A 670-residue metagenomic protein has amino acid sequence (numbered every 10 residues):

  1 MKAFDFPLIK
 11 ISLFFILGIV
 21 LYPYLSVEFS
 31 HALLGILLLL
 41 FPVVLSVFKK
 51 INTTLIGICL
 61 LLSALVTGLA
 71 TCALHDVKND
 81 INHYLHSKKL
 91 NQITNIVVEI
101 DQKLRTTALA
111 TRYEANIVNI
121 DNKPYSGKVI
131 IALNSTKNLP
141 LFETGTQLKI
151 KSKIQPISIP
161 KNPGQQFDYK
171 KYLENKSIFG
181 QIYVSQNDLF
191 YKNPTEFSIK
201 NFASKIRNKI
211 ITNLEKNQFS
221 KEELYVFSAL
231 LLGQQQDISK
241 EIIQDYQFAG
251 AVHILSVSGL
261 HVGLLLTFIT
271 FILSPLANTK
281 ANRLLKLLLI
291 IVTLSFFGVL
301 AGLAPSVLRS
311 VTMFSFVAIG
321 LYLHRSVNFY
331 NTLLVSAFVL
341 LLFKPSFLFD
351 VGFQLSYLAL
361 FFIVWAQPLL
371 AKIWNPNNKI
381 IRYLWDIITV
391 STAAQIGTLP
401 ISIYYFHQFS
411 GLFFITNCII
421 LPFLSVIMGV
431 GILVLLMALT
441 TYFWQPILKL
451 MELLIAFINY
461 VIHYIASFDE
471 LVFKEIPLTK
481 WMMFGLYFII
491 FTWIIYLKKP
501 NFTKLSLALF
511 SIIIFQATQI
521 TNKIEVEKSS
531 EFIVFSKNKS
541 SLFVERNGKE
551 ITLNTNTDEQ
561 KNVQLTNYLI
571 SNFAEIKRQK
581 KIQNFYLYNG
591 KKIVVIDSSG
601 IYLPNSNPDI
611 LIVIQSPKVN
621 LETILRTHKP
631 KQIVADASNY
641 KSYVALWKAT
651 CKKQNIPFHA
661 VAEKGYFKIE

Functional and structural regions predicted by a protein language model:
M1-Y24, G320, L424, G429-Y464: Hydrophobic alpha-helical segments
M1-Y84, I93, R309: N-terminal leader/targeting segments
K2, T53-H253, R578-K581, T623 (+3 more regions): Membrane-interface helix/helix-cap signal primarily in integral membrane proteins
F6, K10, F14, G18 (+7 more regions): Hydrophobic alpha-helical transmembrane segments in multi-pass membrane proteins
G18, V98, S152, L230 (+8 more regions): Divalent metal-coordination and catalytic microenvironments
H31-L40, S356, N417-L421, K480-W481: Alpha-helical transmembrane segments of polytopic membrane proteins
N119, N138-P140, K151, K379 (+1 more regions): Non-globular, low-confidence helical/coil segments that flank catalytic cores
T212-E215, A229, Q244, V317-L321 (+5 more regions): Short amphipathic alpha-helical coupling elements at transmembrane boundaries
